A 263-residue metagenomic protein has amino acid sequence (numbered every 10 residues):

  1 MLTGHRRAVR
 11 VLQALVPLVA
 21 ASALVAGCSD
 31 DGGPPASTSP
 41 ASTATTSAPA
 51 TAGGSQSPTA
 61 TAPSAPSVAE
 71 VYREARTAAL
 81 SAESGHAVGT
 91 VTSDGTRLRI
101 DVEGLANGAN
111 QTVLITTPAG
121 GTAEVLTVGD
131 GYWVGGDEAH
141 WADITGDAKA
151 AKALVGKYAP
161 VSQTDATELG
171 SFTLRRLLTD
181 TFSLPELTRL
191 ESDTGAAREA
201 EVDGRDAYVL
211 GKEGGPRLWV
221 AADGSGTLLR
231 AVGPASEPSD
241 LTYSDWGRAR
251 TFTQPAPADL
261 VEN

Functional and structural regions predicted by a protein language model:
L2-D101, R248-R250, P257-N263: N-terminal leader/targeting segments and the immediate start of mature chains
G27-D30, G85-G89, Y132, L218-W219 (+2 more regions): Primarily hydrophobic membrane-targeting regions of prokaryotic envelope proteins
A69-A139: N-terminal mature ectodomain segment of secretory-pathway/periplasmic proteins
I115-G121, G233-S236, D259-E262: Short, solvent-exposed aromatic-acidic interface loops
A123-T127, D143-A148, S239-T242, E262-N263: A short, polar/proline- and glycine-enriched secondary-structure boundary/capping micro-motif
W133-F182: Acidic/charged, solvent-exposed loop-and-adjacent secondary-structure segments enriched in E/D, K/R, S/T, and G/P
L178-A207: A mid-sequence, solvent-exposed acidic-amphipathic segment
R198-A258: Gly/Pro-enriched, hydrophobic low-complexity segments that function as extracytoplasmic propeptides/linkers
